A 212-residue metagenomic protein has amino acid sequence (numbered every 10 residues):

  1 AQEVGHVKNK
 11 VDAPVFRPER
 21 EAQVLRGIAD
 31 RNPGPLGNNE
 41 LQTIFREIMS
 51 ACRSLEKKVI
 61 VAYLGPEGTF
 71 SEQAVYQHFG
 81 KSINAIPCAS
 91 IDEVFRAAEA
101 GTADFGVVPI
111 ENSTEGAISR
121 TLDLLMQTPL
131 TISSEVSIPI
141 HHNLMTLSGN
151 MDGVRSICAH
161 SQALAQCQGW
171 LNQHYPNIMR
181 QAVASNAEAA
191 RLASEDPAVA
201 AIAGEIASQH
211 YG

Functional and structural regions predicted by a protein language model:
A1-G212: Domain-level signature for soluble enzymes in the chorismate/prephenate branch of the shikimate pathway
